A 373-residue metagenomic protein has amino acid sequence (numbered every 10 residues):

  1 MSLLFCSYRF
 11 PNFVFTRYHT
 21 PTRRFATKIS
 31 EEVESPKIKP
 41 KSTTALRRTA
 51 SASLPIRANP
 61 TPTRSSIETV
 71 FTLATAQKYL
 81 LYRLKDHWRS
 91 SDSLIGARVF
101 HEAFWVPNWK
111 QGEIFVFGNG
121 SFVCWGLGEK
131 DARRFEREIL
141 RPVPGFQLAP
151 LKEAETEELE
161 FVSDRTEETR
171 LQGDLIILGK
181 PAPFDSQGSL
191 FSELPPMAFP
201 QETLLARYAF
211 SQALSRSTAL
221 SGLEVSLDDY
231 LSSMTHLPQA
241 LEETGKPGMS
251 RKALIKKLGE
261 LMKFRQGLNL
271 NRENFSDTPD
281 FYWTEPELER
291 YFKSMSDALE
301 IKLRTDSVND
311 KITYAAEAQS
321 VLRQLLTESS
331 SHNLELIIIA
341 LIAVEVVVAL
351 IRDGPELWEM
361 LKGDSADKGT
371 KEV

Functional and structural regions predicted by a protein language model:
S2-P200: Short Lys/Arg-enriched alpha/beta "domain-start" segment
G118-V123, A209, S250-A253: Short interface patches used for recognition in eukaryotic signaling and trafficking proteins
L190-E193, S215, L223: Structured catalytic modules that directly regulate molecular switches in eukaryotic signaling
E193-F210, T235-G248: Short, charge-rich amphipathic alpha-helices with coiled-coil/heptad character
Y208, Q212-T218: Soluble oligomerization/assembly scaffold segments of membrane-associated complexes
E224-L227, L231: Negatively charged, Asp/Glu-rich surface segments that serve as flexible interaction/assembly modules
L231-S232, H236-D364: Membrane-associated alpha-helical segments
K362-V373: C-terminal membrane-proximal segments flanking the terminal transmembrane helix
